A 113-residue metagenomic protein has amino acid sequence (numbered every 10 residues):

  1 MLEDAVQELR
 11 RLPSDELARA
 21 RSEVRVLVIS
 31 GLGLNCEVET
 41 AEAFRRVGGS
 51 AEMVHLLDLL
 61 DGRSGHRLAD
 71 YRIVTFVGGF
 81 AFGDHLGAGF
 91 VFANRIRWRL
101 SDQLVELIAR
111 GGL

Functional and structural regions predicted by a protein language model:
M1-L113: N-terminal beta1-alpha1 cap of cysteine-dependent amidohydrolase-like domains
